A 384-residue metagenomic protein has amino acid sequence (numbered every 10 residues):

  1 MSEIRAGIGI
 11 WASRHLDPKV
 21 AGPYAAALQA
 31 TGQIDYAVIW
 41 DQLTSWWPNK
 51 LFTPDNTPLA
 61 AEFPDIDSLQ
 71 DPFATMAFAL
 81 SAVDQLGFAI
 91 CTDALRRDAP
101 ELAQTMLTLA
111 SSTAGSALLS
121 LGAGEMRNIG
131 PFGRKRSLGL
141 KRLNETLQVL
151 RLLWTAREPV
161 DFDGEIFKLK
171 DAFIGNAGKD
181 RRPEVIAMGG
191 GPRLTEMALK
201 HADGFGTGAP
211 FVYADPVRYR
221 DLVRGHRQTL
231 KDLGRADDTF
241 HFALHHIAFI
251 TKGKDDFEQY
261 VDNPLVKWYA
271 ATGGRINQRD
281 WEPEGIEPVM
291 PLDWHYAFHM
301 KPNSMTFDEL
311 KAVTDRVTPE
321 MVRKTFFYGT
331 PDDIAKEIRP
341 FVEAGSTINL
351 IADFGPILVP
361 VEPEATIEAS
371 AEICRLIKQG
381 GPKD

Functional and structural regions predicted by a protein language model:
M1-A82, R182-P183: N-terminal beta1-alpha1-beta2 module of alpha/beta enzyme domains
I4-I10, D35-I39, F88-T92, A117-L121 (+4 more regions): Hydrophobic faces of well-ordered beta-strands that scaffold small-molecule active sites in alpha/beta enzyme cores
G7-K19, C91-P100, K179-G190, A248-T251 (+1 more regions): Active-site mouth loops of central-metabolism enzymes
L16-L28, L102-T105, G189-M197, P331-P340: Short, acidic/polar
N56-F88, V149, T229, T366-D384: Alpha-helix-loop-beta-strand connector modules within alpha/beta enzyme cores
A79, L109, L150, A198 (+3 more regions): Conserved, mostly hydrophobic/aromatic
P100-T108, R193, T251-V261: Catalytic cores of alpha/beta
S137-G178, P216-P340, G381-D384: An alpha-helical appendage that flanks or caps ligand/catalytic pockets
